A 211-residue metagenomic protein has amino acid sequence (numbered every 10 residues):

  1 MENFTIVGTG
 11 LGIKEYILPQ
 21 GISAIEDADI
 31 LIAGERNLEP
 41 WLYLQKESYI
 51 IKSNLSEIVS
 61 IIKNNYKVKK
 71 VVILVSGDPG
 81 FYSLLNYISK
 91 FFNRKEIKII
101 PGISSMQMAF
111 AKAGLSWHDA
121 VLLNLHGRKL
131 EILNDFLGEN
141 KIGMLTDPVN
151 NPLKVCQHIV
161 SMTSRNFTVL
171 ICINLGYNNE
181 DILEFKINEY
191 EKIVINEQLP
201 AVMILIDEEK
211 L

Functional and structural regions predicted by a protein language model:
M1-I97, Q107, A201-V202: Class I S-adenosyl-L-methionine
E2-I6, P19-Q20, E139-L211: A contiguous loop/helix-start segment that scaffolds small-molecule binding in enzyme catalytic cores
V7, I51, I100, L123 (+1 more regions): Hydrophobic residues at beta-strand termini and immediately following loops that shape nucleotide-binding pockets
A28-L31, N65-V68, A113-S116, H158 (+2 more regions): Change "in soluble alpha/beta enzymes" to "in soluble alpha/beta proteins
L38-P40, S104-M108, P152, G176-N179: Short gly/pro/ser/thr-enriched loop/turn and capping motifs at secondary-structure boundaries
N54-S60, S105, R128-L130, G176-N179: A short acidic, often aromatic-flanked loop/helix-cap motif at beta-alpha or helix-coil junctions that lines enzyme
I61-K63, K129-L133, N151-K154, K192: A short, acidic, amphipathic alpha-helical segment used as a generic capping/interface helix at domain edges
G80-N140, E184, K192-V194, Q198: Class I SAM-dependent methyltransferase SAM-binding "motif I" and its flanking Rossmann-like core
